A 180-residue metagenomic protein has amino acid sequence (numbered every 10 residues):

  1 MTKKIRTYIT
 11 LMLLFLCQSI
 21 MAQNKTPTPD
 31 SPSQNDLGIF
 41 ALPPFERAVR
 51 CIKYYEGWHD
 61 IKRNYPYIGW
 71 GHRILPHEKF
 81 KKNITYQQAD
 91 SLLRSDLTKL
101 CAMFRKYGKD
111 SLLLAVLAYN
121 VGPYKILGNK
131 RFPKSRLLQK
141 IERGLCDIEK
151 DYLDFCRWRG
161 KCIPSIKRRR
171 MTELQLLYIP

Functional and structural regions predicted by a protein language model:
M1-I9: Bacterial N-terminal signal peptides that target proteins for export
L13-A22: Hydrophobic h-region of N-terminal signal peptides that target proteins for export in Gram-negative bacteria
Q23-H59, H72-H77, I84-M103, K125-P180: Long, amphipathic alpha-helical surface segments
H59-N64, F104-L113: Surface-exposed patches in mature extracellular/periplasmic domains of secreted proteins
R63-Y65, E78-K81: Short, glycine/acidic-enriched capping/hinge loops at junctions between secondary-structure elements
N64-I68, H72: Early exported N-terminus immediately downstream of N-terminal targeting peptides
S111-K125: Short N-proximal segments of mature Sec-exported proteins
